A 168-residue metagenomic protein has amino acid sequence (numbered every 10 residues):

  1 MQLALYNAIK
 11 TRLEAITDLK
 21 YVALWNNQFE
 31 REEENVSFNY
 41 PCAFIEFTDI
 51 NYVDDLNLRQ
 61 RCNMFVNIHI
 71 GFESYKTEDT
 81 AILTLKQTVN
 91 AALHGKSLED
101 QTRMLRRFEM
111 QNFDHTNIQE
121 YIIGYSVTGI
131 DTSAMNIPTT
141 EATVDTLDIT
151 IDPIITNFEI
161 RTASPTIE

Functional and structural regions predicted by a protein language model:
M1-L56, T80, T143-E168: Small/polar-rich, solvent-exposed N-terminal microdomains that initiate assembly or binding
Y6, L56-N63, G71-G95, R106: Extracellular/virion structural assembly segments
E32, F38-A43, I82-P138: Acidic-leaning, charged glycine-interspersed low-complexity segments
F44, C62-V66, L85-N90, A142-D148: Short, low-complexity, polar/charged sequence segments that are solvent-exposed and flexible
Y52-D55, E73-E78, G129-I137: Short, cysteine-centered beta-strand-loop-beta hairpins and adjacent loop/turn segments enriched in charged/polar
Q60-K76, N117-D131: Oligomerization/assembly interface segments of phage tail-like spikes and tubes
